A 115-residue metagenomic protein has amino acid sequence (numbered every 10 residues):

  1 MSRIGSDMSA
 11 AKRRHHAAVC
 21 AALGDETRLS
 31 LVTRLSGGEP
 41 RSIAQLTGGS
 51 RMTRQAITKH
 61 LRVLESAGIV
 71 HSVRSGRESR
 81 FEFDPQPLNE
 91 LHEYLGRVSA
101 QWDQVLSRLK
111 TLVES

Functional and structural regions predicted by a protein language model:
S2, S9-T53, S75-N89: N-terminal helix-turn-helix DNA-binding core of bacterial DNA-binding proteins
E26, L61-R62: HTH DNA-binding helix-turn interface
G48, K59, E65-S66: Alpha-helical residues within the helix-turn-helix
D84-L112: C-terminal structural segments of small proteins and small subunits
